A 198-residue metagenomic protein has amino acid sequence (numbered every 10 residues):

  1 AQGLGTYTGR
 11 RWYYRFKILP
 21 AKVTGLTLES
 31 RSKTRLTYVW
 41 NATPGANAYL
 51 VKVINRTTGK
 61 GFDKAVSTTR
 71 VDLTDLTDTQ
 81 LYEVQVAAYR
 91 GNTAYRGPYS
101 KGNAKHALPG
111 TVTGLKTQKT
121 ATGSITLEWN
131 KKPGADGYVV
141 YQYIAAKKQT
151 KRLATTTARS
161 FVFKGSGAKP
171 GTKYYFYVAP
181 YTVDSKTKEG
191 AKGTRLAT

Functional and structural regions predicted by a protein language model:
A1-A21: Solvent-exposed beta-strand/loop surfaces, strongest in extracytoplasmic domains of secreted and cell-surface proteins
A1-G3, A42, V53, A88 (+2 more regions): Hydrophobic beta-strand positions in extracellular immunoglobulin-like domains
R11-R15, D63-A65, R70, Y99-A104 (+4 more regions): Well-ordered beta-strand positions in beta-sheet-rich domains
L19-G45, D78, A94-G134, P170 (+1 more regions): Pro/Thr/Ser/Gly-rich low-complexity, intrinsically disordered linker/stalk tracts
V23, W40, V51, L73 (+6 more regions): An aromatic-rich alpha-helical recognition segment common to small helix-rich domains
T43-D63, S67-T68, K132-R152, A158 (+1 more regions): Extracellular low-complexity, O-glycosylation-prone stalks/linkers
L73-Y95, F163-K186: Beta-strand-rich modules
